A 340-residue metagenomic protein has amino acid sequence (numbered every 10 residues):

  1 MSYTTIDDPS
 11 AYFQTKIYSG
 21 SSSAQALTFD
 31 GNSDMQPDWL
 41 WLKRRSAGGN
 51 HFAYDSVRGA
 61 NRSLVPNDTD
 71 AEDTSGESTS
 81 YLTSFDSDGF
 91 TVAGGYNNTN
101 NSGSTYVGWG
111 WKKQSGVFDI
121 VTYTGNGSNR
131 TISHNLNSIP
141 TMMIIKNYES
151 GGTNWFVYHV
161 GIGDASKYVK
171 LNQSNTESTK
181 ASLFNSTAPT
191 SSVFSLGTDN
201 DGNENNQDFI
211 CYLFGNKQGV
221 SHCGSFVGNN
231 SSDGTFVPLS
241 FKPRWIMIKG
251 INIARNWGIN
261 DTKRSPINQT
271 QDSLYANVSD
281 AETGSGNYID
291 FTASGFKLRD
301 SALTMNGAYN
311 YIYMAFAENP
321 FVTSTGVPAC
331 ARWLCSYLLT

Functional and structural regions predicted by a protein language model:
M1-T340: Surface-exposed molecular-recognition determinants
